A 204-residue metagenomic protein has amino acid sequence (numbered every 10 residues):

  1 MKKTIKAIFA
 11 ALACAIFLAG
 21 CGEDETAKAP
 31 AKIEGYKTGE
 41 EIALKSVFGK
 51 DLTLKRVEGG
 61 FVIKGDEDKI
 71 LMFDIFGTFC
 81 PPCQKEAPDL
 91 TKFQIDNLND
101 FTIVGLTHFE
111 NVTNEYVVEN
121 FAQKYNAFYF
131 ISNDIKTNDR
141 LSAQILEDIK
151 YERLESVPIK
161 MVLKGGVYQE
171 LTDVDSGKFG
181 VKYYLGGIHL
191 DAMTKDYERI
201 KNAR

Functional and structural regions predicted by a protein language model:
K2-T53, E170-L171, V181-L185, D191-R204: N-terminal targeting signals for export/organelle localization
A43-L71, I95, D173: A short beta-strand-turn-helix
K55, F130-K136: Short acidic-hydrophobic, aromatic-tinged amphipathic segments that line or gate anion-handling sites
M72-F73, I103, K160: Hydrophobic beta-strand anchors of alpha/beta hydrolase catalytic cores
F73-C80, H108: Aromatic-flanked redox-active Cys/Sec active sites in thiol-based oxidoreductases, especially the WC-centered
T78-K85, I159: C-type cytochrome heme c attachment motif
K85-N126, N138-I145: Structural microenvironment flanking redox-active thiols in thiol-disulfide oxidoreductases
Y125, I135-R199: Thiol/disulfide oxidoreductase modules built on the thioredoxin-like
